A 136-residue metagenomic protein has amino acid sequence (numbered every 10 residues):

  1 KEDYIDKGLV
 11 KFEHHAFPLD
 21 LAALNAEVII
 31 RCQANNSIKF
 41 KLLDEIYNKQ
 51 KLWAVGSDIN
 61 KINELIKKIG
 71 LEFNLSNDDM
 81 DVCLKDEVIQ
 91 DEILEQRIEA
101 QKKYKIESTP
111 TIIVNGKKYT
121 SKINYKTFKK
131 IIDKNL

Functional and structural regions predicted by a protein language model:
K1-L71: Structural alpha/beta surface segment adjacent to cysteine/selenocysteine redox centers across thiol/disulfide enzymes
K68-L136: C-terminal cap of thioredoxin/glutaredoxin-like
